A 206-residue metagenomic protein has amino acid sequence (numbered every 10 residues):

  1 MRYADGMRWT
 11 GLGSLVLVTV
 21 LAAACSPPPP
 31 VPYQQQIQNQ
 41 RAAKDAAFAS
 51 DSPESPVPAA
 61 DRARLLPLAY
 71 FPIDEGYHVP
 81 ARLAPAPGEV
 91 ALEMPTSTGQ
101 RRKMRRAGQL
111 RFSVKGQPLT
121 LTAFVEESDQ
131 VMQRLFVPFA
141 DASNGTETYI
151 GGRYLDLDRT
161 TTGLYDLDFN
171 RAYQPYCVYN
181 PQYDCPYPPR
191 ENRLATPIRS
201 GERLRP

Functional and structural regions predicted by a protein language model:
R2-V16: Bacterial N-terminal signal peptides that target proteins for export
L21-A24: C-terminal motif of bacterial Sec signal peptides marking the signal peptidase cleavage site
S26-P28: Bacterial signal peptide processing site
Q36-S113: N-terminal secretory signal peptides
P85-G151: Mid-length scaffold segments of soluble, non-membrane domains
V137-Y173: Acidic, glycine-rich flexible loop segments
A172-P188: Low-complexity, intrinsically disordered Gly/Pro/Thr-rich segments
Y183-P206: Acidic/polar low-complexity flexible segments
